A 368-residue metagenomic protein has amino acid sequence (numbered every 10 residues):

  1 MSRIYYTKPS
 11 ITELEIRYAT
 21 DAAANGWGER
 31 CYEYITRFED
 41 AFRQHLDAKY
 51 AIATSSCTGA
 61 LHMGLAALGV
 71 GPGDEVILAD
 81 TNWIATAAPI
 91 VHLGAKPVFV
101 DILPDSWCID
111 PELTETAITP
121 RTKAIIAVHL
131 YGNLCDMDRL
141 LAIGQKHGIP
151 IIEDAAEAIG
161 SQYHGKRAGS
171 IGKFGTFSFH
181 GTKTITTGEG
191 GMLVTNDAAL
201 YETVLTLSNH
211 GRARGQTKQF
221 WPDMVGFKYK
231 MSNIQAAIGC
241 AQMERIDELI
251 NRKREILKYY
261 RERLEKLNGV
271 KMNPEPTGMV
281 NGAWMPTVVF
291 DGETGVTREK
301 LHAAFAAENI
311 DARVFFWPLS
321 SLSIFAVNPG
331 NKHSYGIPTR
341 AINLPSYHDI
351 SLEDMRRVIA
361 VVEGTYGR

Functional and structural regions predicted by a protein language model:
M1-G28, P345: N-terminal "arm"/small-domain region of PLP-dependent enzymes with the aminotransferase-like
I11, D105-S106, G132, K183 (+3 more regions): Glycine-/small-residue-rich active-site loops that bind phosphorylated ligands and cofactors
G28-E75, P89-L93, F99-D101, K166: Phosphate-binding glycine-rich loop
Y34-D40, H45-I52, E112, A124-V128 (+3 more regions): PLP-dependent aminotransferase class I/II
I52, I77, V98, P150-I152 (+3 more regions): Structural detector of well-ordered beta-strand residues that form the stable sheet scaffold of enzyme domains
A66-A155, Q162: PLP-dependent aminotransferase-like
E153-T187, Q216-D223: Conserved active-site segment immediately N-terminal to the catalytic lysine that forms the internal aldimine
S170-R212, N233: Active-site PLP attachment segment
